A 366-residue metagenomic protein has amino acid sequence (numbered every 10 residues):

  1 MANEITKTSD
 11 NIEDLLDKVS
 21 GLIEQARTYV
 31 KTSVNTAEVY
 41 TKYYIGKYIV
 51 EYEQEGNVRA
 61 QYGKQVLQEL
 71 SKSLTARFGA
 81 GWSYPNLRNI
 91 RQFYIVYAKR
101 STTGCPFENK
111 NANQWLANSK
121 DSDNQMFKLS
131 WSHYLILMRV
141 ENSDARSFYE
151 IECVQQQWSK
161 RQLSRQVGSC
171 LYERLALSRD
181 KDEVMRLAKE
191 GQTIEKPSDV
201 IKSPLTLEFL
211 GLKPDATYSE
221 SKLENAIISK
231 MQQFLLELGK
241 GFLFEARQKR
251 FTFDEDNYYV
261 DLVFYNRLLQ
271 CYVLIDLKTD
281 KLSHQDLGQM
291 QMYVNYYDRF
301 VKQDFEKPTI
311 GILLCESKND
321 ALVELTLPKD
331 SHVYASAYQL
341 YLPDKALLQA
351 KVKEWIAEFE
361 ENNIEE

Functional and structural regions predicted by a protein language model:
M1-E366: Basic, low-complexity intrinsically disordered segments
